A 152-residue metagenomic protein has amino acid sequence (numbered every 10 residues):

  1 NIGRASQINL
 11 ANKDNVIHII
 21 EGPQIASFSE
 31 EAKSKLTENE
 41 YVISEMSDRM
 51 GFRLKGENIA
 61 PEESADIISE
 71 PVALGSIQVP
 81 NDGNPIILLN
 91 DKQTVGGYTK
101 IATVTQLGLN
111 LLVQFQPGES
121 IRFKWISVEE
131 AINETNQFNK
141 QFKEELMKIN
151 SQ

Functional and structural regions predicted by a protein language model:
N1-Q152: Conserved "landmark" site that anchors the functional core of diverse proteins
